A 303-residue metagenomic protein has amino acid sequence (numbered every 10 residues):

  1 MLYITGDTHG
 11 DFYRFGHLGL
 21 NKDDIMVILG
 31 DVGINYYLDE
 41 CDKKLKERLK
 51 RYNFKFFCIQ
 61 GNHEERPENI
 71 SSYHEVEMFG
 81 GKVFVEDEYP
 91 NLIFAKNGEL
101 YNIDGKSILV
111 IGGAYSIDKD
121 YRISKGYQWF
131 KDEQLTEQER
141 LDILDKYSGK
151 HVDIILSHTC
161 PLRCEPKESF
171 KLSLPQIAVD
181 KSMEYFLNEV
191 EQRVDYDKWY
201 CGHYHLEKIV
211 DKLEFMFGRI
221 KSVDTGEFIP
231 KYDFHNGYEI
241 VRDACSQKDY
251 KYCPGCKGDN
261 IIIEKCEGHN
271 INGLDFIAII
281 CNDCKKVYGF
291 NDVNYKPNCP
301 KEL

Functional and structural regions predicted by a protein language model:
I4-G6, M26-D31, F56-H63, A95-K96 (+4 more regions): Active-site neighborhood of phospho(di)ester-bond hydrolases with catalytic His/Asp-centered motifs
T5, G10-I103, Q176: Core catalytic region of metal-dependent phosphoesterases/phosphodiesterases, especially metallo-beta-lactamase-like
H9-F15, G33-L38, N62-N69, Y101 (+4 more regions): Active-site environment of divalent metal-dependent phosphoester hydrolases
K55-I59, E77-M78, R163-Y232: Conserved beta-sheet core of the metallophosphoesterase superfamily
P90, D104-K181: Active-site-proximal loop/helix segment associated with metal-binding centers of metalloenzymes
Y250, A278: Residues immediately within or flanking Cys/His clusters that coordinate Zn2+ in small zinc-binding modules
G258-I262, G289: Short functional micro-motifs and their immediate structural scaffolds
I280-K301: Short metal-binding segments enriched for Cys and/or His
